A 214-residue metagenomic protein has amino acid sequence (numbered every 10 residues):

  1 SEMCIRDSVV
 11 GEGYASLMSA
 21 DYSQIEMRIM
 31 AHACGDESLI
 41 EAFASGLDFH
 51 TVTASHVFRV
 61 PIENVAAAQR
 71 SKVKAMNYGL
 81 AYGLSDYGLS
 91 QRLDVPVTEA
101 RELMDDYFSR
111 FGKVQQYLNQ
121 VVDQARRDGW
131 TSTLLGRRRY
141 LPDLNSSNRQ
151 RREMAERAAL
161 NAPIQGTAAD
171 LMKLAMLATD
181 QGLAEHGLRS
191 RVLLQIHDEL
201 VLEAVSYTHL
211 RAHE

Functional and structural regions predicted by a protein language model:
S1, I5-V52, H56-S71, Y87-G88: Catalytic nucleotidyl-transfer cores of nucleotide-processing enzymes
E2-D7, T208-E214: Conserved small/polar residues in nucleotide/adenosyl-binding loops
M30-G35, R92, A175, Y207: Hydrophobic alpha-helical membrane-insertion segments
H32, G46, H50-T51, Q165 (+3 more regions): Histidine-centered active-site/metal-ligand motif
S55-R189, L194-Q195, L200: Conserved catalytic core of nucleic-acid polymerases
R101-M104, S206-R211: Helical (often loop-to-helix) elements that flank the catalytic cores of nucleotide-handling enzymes
V201-V205: Short hydrophobic/aromatic beta-strand micro-patches that form the beta-sheet surface supporting nucleotide- or nucleic
